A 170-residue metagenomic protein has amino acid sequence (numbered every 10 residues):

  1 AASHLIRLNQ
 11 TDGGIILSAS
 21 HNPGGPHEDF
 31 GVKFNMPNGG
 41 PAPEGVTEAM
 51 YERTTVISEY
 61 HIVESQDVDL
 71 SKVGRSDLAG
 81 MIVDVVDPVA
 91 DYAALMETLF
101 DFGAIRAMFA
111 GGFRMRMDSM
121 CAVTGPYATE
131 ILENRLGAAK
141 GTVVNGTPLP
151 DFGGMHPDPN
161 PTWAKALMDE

Functional and structural regions predicted by a protein language model:
A1-P41: Ferredoxin-reductase
P26-E170: Gly/Ser/Thr-enriched, mixed-charge loops and adjacent short helices that form phosphate/oxyanion-binding elements
